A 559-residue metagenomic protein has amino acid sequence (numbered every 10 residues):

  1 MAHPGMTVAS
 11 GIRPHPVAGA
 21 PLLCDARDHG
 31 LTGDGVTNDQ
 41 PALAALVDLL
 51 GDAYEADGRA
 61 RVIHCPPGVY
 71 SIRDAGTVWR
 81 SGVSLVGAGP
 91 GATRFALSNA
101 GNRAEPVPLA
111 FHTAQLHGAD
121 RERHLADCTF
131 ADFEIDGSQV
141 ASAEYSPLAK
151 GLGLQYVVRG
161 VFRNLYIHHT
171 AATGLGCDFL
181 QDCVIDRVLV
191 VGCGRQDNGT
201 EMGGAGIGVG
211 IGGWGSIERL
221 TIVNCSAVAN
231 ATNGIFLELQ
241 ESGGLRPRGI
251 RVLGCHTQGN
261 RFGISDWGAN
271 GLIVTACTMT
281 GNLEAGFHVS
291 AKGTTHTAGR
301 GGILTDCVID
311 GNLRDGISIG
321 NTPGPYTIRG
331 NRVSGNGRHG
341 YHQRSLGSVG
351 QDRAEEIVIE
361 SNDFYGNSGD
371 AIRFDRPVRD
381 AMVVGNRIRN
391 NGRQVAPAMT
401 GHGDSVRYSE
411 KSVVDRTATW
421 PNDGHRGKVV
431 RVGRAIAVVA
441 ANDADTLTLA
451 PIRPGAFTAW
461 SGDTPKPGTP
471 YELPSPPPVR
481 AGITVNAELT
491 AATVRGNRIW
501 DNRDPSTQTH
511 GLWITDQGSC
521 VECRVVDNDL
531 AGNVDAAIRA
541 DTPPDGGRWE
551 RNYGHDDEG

Functional and structural regions predicted by a protein language model:
A26-H64: Acidic Gly/Asp/Thr-rich repetitive segments characteristic of extracellular carbohydrate-active and adhesion proteins
V47-D48, Y54-S84, A88-N102, I135: N-terminal extracellular ligand-recognition/capping segment immediately after the signal peptide
D74-A75, P90, R94-A100, Q139-Y145 (+15 more regions): Short glycine/acidic-rich loop motifs that flank beta-strands on beta-rich extracellular proteins
R80-S81, P90, L125, F130 (+30 more regions): Parallel beta-helix/beta-solenoid
R121-R251: Right-handed parallel beta-helix
R389-P477: Autoprocessing Asn-cyclization modules and mimics
V395-T400, D404-R407, A459, D463-P476 (+1 more regions): Acidic, glycine- and Ser/Thr-rich low-complexity intrinsically disordered tracts in extracellular/secreted proteins
